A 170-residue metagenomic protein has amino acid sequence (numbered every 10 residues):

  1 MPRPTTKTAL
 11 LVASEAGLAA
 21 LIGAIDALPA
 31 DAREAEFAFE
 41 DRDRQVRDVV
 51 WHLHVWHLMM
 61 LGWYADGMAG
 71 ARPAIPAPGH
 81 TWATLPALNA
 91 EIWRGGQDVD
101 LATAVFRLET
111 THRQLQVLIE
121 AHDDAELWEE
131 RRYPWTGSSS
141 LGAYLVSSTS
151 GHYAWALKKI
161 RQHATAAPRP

Functional and structural regions predicted by a protein language model:
M1-T8, P168-P170: Basic/polar N-terminal segments that are highly enriched at the extreme N-terminus, encompassing both cleavable
P2-T6, D43, L88-T103, W135-A143: Acidic/His metal-coordination segments adjacent to aromatic residues that form catalytic metal sites in metalloenzymes
T5-R33, V55, M59-G62, D66 (+1 more regions): Alpha-helical bundle segments that constitute or directly flank the non-heme di-iron/ferroxidase center
T8-E15, V50, H54, A102-V105 (+3 more regions): Short amphipathic alpha-helical segments with heptad-repeat character
A13, A24, G67, G95 (+5 more regions): Residues that form generic nucleotide/phosphate-binding pockets
L21-I25, H57, L61, H112-I119 (+2 more regions): A structural signal for well-ordered alpha-helices, especially hydrophobic packing surfaces of coiled-coils
E36-A87, E126-P170: Short, contiguous alpha-helical
A83-E129: Acidic/histidine-rich alpha-helical segments that form the ligand environment of transition-metal centers
